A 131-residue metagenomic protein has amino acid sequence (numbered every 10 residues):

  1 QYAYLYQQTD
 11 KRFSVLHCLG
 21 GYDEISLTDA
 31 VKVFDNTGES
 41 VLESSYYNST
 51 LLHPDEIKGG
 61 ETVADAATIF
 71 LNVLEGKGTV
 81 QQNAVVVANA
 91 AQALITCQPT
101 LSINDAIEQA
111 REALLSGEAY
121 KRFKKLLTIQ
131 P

Functional and structural regions predicted by a protein language model:
Q1-P131: Glycine-rich anion-binding loops and their surrounding alpha/beta cores
